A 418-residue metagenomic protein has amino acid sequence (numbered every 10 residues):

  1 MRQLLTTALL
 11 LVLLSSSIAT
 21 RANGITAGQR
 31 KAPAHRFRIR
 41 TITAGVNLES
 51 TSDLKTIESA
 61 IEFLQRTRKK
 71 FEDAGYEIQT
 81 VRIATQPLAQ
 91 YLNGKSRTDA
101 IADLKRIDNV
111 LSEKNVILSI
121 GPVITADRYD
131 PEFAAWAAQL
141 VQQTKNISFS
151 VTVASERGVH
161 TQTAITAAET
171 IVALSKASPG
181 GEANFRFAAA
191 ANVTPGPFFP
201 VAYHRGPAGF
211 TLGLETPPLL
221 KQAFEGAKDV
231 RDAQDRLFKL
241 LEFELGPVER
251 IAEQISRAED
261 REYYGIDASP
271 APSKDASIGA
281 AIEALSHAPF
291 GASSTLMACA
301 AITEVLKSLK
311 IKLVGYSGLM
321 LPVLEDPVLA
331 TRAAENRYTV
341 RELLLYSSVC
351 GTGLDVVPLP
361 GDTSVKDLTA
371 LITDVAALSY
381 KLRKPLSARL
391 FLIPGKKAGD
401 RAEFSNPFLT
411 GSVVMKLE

Functional and structural regions predicted by a protein language model:
M1-L4: Positively charged n-region of N-terminal signal peptides that target proteins for export
T7-S16: Bacterial N-terminal signal peptides
I18-R21: Sec/Tat signal peptide C-region and signal peptidase I cleavage site
N23-E418: Anaerobic metallocofactor- and corrinoid-dependent redox/one-carbon enzyme cores, especially those from methanogenesis
